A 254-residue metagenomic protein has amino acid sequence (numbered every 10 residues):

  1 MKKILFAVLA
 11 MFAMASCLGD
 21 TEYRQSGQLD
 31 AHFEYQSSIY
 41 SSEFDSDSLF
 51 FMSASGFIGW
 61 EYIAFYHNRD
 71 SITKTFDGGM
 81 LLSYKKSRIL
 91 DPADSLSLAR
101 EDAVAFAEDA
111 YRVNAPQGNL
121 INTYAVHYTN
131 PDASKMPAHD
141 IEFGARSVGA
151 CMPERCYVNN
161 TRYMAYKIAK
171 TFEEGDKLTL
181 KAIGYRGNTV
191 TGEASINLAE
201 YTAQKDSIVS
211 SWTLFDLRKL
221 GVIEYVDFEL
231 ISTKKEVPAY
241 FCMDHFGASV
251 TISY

Functional and structural regions predicted by a protein language model:
M1-L5: Bacterial N-terminal signal peptides that target proteins for export
A7-S42, V250-Y254: Bacterial Sec-dependent N-terminal signal peptides
Y23-A138: N-terminal targeting leaders for non-cytosolic proteins
F33, A145-N160, F246: Extra-cytoplasmic beta-strand recognition segments
V126-M152, Y166: Short beta-strands within extracellular/lumenal beta-sheet-rich domains
Y157-Y163, E229-I231: Generic short beta-strand segments
K167-L180: Short coil-to-beta strand junction motifs in C2/discoidin
L180-Y254: Terminal, low-complexity interaction segments
